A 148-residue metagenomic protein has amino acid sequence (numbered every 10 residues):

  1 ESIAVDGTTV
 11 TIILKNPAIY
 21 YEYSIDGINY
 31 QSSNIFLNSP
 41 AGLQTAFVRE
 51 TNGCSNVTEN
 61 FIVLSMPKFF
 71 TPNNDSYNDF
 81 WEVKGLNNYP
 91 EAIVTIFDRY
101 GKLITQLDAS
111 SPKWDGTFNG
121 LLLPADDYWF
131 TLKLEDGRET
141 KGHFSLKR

Functional and structural regions predicted by a protein language model:
E1-K68, N87, G137: Short, compositionally biased serine/threonine- and acidic-rich segments at solvent-exposed termini, linkers, or domain
T58-R148: Short loop/turn motifs at secondary-structure boundaries
